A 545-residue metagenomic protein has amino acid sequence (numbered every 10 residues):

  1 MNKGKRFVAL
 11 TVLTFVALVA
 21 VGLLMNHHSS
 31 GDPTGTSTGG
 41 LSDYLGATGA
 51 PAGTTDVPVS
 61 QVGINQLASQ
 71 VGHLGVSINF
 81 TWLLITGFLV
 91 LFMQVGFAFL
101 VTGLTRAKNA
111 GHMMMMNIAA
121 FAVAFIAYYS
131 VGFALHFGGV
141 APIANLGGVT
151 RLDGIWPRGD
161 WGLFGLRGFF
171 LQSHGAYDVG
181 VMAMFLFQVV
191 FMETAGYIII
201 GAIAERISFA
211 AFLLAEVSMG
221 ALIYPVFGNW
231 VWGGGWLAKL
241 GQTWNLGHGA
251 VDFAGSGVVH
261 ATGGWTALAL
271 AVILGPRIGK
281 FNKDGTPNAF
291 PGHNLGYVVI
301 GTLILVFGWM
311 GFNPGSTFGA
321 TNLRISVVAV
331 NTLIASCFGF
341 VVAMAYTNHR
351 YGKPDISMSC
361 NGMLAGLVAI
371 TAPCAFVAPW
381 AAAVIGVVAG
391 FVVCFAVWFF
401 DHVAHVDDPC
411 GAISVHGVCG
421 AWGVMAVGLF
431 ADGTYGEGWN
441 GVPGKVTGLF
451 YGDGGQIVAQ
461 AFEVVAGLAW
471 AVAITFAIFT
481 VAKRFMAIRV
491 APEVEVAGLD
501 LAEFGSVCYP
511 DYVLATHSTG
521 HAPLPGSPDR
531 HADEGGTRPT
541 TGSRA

Functional and structural regions predicted by a protein language model:
G4-L10, F15-A545: Glycine- and aromatic-enriched membrane alpha-helices
